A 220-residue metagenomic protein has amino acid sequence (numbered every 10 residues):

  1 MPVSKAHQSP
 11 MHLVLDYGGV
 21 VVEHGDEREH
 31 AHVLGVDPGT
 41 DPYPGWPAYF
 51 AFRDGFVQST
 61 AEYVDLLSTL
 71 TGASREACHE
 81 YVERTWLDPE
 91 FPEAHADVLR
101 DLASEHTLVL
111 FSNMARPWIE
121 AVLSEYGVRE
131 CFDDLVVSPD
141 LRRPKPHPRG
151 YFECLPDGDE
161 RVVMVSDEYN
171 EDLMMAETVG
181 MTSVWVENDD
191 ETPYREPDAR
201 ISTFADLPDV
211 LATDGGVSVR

Functional and structural regions predicted by a protein language model:
M1-L15, V109-F111, A115-R116, E120-R220: Asp-based, Mg2+/Mn2+-dependent phosphohydrolase catalytic module
P2-P47, L70: Active-site neighborhood of HAD-like aspartate-dependent phosphohydrolases
H7, R28-D37, V98-E105, F152-G158: Alpha-helix C-terminal capping segments
S9, E80-L108, P148: Short, acidic loop-to-helix structural element flanking the phosphoryl-transfer center in phosphate-processing enzymes
V20, D88-P89, P144: Transmembrane alpha-helical core positions of polytopic small-molecule transporters
E27-A31, T60-S68, R116: An amphipathic alpha-helix signature
H30-V33, G39-D54, Y81-E93: Helical cap/lid subdomains and adjacent loops of hydrolase enzymes that gate the active-site channel and determine
Y49-V82: A metal-dependent, Asp-based hydrolase signature
